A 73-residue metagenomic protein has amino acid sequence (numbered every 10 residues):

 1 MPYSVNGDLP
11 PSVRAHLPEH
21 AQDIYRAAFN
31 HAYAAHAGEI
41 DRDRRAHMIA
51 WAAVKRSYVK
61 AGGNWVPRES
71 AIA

Functional and structural regions predicted by a protein language model:
M1-A73: C-terminal alpha-helical interaction appendages
